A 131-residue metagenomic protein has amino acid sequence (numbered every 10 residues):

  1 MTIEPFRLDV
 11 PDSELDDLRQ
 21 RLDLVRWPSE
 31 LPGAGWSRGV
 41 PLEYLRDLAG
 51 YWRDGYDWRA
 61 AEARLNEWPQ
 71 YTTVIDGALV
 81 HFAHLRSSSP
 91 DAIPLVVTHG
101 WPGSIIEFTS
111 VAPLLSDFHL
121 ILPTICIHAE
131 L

Functional and structural regions predicted by a protein language model:
M1, E30-G33: Zn2+-dependent metallopeptidase catalytic domains
T2-L24: Mature N-terminal segment immediately following signal peptide/propeptide cleavage in secreted/periplasmic
F6, L24-W27, E43-L131: Catalytic cores of eukaryotic secretory-pathway lumenal/extracellular enzymes that build and remodel glycoconjugates
